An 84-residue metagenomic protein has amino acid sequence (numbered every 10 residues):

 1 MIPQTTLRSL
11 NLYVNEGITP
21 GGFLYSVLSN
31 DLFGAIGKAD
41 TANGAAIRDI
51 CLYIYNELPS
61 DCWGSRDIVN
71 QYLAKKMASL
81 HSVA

Functional and structural regions predicted by a protein language model:
M1-P20: Short terminal alpha-helical segments
Q4-T5, N15, A45-I47, Y55 (+1 more regions): Alpha-helical protein-protein interaction elements
N11-V14, I36, M77, A84: Generic low-complexity, intrinsically disordered sequence content enriched in small uncharged/hydrophobic residues
Y13, G17, A35-A39, C51-L58: Generic structural signal for hydrophobic core residues of well-folded globular domains
I18-G22, G37-G44, C62-W63: Charged, low-complexity interaction regions
L32: IQ-motif-like calmodulin-binding regions
D49-A84: Amphipathic alpha-helical binding modules
